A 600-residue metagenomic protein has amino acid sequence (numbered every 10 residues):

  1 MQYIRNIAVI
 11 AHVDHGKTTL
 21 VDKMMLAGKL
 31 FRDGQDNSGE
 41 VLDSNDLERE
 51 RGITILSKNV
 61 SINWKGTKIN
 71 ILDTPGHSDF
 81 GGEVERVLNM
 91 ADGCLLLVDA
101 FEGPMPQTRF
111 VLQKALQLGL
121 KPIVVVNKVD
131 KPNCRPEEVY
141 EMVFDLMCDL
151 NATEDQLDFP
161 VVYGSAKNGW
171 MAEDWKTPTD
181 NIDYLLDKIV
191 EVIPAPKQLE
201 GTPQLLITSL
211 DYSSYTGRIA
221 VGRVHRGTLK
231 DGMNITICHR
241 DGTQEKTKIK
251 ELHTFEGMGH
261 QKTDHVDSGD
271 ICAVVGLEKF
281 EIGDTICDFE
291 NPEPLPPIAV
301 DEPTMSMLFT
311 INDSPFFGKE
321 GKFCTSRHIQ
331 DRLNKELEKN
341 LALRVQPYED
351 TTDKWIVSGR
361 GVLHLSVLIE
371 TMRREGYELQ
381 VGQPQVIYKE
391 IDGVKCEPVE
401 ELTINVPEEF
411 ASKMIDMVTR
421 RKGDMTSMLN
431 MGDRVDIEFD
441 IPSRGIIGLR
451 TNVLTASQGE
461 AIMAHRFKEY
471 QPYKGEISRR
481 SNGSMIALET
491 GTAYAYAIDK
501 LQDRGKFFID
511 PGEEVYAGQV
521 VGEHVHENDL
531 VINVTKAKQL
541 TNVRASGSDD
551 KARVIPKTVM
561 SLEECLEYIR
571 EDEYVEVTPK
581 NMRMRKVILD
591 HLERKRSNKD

Functional and structural regions predicted by a protein language model:
M1-P104, M142, L210-S213: P-loop NTPase switch module centered on the Walker A-proximal segment
H15, A27, F31, H77-S78 (+19 more regions): Conserved nucleotide-binding/hydrolysis micro-motifs of P-loop NTPases
D36-L42, L150-V162, P196-L206, G242-F255 (+9 more regions): Interdomain boundary/hinge elements
K121, K131-E191: Canonical P-loop GTPase G-domain recognition
Y140, D284-C287, I356, V362-E378 (+4 more regions): Charge-rich, low-aromatic oligomerization/scaffolding segments with amphipathic character
Q204-M307, F317-K319, N482, G491-T541 (+2 more regions): Conserved nucleotide-binding/hydrolysis modules and their immediate coupling elements across P-loop/ASCE NTPase motors
F255, H260-T263, I441, N452-A456 (+2 more regions): Long insertion/accessory domains within large nucleic-acid-processing enzymes
S314-L337, K551, I555: A short, contiguous, amphipathic alpha-helix enriched in charged residues
